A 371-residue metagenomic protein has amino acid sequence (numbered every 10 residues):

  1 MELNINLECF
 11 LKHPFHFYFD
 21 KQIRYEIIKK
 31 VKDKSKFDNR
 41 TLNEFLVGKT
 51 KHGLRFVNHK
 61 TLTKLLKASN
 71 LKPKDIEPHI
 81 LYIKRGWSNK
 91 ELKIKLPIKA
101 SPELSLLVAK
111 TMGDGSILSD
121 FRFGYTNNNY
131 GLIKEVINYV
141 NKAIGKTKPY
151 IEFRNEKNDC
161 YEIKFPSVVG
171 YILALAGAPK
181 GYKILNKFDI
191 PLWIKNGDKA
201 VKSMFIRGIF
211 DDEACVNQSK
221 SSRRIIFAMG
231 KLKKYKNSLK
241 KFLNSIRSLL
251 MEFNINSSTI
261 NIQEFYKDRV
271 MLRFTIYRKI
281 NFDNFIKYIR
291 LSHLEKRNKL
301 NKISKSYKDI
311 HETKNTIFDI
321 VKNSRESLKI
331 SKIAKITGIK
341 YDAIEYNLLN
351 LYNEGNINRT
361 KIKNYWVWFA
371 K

Functional and structural regions predicted by a protein language model:
M1-K371: Internal intein/HINT superfamily modules and their associated LAGLIDADG
